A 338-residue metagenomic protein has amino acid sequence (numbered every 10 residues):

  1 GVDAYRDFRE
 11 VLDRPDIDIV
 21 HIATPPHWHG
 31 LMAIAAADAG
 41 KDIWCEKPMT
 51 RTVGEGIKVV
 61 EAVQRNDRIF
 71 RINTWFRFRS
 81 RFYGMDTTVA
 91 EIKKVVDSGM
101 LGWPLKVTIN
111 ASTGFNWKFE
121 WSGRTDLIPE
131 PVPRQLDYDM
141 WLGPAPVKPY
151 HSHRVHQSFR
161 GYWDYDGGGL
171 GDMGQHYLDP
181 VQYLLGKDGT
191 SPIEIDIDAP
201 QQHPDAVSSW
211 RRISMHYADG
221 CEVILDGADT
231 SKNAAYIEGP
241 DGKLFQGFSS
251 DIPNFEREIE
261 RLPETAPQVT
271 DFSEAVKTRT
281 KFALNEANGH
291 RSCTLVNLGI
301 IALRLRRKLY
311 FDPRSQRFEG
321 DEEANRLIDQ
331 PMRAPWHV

Functional and structural regions predicted by a protein language model:
G1-C45, G54-F70, F76: N-terminal glycine-/serine-/threonine-rich beta1-alpha1-beta2 phosphate-ribose binding loop of Rossmann-like
R9-L12, H21, A33-A37, V60 (+8 more regions): Non-transmembrane alpha-helical segments in soluble domains of secreted/periplasmic/extracellular proteins
D42, T50-Q135: A contiguous active-site-proximal alpha/beta segment in oxidoreductase catalytic domains
K47, G99, R279: Conserved G/P- and acidic residue-centered "switch" motifs that form tight phosphate/ATP-binding loops in soluble
F78, N110-N116, A145, A199-H203 (+1 more regions): Glycine-rich beta-alpha junction loops
P129-Q135, D139-D219: Rossmann-like dinucleotide-binding domain that binds NAD(P)(H)
P149-S152, D166-G189, W210-R212, S231-V338: C-terminal helical cap and adjacent loop that interface with cofactors, partners, or active-site loops
H216-E222, D241-G242: Glycine-centered tight beta-turn/hairpin loop motif at sheet-sheet or coil-to-beta transitions
